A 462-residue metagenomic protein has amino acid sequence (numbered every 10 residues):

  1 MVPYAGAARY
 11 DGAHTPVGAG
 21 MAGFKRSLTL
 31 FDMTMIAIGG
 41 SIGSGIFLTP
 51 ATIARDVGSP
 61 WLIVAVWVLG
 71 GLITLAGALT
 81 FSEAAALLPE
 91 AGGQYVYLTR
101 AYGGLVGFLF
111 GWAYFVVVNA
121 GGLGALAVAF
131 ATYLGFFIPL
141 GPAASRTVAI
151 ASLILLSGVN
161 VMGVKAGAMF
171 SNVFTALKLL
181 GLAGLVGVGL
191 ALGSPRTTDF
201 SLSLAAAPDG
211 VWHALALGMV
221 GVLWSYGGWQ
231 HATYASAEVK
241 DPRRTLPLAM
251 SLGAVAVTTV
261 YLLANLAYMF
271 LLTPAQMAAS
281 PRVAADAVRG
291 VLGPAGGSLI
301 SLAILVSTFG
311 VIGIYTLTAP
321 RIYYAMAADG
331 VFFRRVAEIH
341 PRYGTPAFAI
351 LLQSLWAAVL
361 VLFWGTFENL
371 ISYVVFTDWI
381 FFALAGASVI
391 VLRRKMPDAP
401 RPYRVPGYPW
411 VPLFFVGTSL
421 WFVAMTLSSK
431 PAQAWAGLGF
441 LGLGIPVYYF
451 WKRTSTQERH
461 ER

Functional and structural regions predicted by a protein language model:
V2-A51, R55-W61, T74-L79, E90-A91 (+5 more regions): Membrane-interface "cap" regions at the ends of multi-pass membrane proteins
Y4, G12-G18, Y95-R100, A127-V148 (+7 more regions): Helix-loop-helix connectors at the membrane interface of multi-pass transporters/channels
G20-F24, P60, V64, L140-A144 (+2 more regions): Helix-loop-helix junctions that connect adjacent transmembrane segments in multi-pass membrane transporters
T52-R55, T74-L153, S157-V161, A166 (+4 more regions): Hydrophobic transmembrane alpha-helices that form the core helical bundles of multi-pass secondary transporters
V96-Y97, G135-L140, G218, A249-T316 (+2 more regions): TM-loop-TM module centered on a large, flexible mid-protein loop between adjacent transmembrane helices in multi-pass
A144-P195, M250, V374-L384, V411 (+1 more regions): Membrane-interface loop-to-helix entry segments
F170, R335-A347, F382-Q433: C-terminal membrane-solvent junction of multi-pass transporters and transport-like membrane proteins
S372, T377-D378, G407-R462: A generic transmembrane alpha-helix motif of multi-pass inner-membrane proteins
